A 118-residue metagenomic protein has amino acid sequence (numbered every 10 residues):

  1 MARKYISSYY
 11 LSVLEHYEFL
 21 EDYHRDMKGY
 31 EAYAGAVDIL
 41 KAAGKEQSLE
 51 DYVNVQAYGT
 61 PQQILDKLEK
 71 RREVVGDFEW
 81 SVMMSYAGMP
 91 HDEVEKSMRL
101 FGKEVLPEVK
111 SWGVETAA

Functional and structural regions predicted by a protein language model:
M1-D77, K110-A118: An alpha-helical appendage that flanks or caps ligand/catalytic pockets
W80-V82: Hydrophobic faces of well-ordered beta-strands that scaffold small-molecule active sites in alpha/beta enzyme cores
S85-A87: Active-site beta-loop-alpha junctions enriched in small/polar residues
M89-G113: C-terminal helical cap(s) of enzyme catalytic domains, especially alpha/beta-barrels
